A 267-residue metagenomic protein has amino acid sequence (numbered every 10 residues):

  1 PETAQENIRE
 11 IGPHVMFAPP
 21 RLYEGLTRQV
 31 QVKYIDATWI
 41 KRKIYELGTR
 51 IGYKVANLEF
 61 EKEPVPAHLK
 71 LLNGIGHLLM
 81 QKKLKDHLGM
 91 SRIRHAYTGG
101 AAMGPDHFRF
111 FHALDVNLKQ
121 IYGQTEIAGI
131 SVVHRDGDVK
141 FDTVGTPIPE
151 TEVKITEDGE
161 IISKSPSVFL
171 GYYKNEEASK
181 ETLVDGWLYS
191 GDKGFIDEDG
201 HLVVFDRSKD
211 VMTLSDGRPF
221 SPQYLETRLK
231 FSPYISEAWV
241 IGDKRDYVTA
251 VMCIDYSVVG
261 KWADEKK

Functional and structural regions predicted by a protein language model:
P1-I11, F17, D36-I40, F220-L225: ATP-dependent adenylate-forming carboxylate-activation enzymes
H14-F17, Q29-V139, E152, I235-S236: Gly/Ser/Thr-rich phosphate-binding loop
P20: Short secondary-structure boundary segments
V139-K140, Y256-K261: Short, charged/polar, Gly/Pro-enriched secondary-structure boundary elements
P147-L214: Conserved ATP-binding/catalytic segment of the ANL
V168, L183, H201-K230, V259-K267: Adenylate-forming
K193, S232-V258: C-terminal boundary motif of the adenylate-forming
